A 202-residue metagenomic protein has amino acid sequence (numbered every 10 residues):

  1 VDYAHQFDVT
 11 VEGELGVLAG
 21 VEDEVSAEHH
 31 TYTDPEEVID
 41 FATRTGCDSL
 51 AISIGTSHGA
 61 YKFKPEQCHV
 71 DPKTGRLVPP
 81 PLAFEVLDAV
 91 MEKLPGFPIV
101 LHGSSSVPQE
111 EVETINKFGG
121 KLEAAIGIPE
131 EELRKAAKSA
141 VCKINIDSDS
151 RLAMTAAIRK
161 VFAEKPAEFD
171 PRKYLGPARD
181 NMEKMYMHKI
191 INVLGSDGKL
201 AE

Functional and structural regions predicted by a protein language model:
V1-P98, Q109-T114, F118-I126, E130 (+4 more regions): Alpha/beta enzyme core
L101-S106: Short catalytic/ligand-gating loop segments at beta-alpha or beta-beta junctions within enzyme catalytic domains
I128-E202: C-terminal alpha-helical cap/extension of soluble enzyme domains
